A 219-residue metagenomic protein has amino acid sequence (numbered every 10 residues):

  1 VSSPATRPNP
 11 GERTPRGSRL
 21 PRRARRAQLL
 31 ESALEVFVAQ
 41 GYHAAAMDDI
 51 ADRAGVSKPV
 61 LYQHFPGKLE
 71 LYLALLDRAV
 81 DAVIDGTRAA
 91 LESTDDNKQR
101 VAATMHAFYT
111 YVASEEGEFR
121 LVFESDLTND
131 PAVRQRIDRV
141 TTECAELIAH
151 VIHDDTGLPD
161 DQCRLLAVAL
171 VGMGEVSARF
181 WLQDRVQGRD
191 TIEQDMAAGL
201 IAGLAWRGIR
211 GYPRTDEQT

Functional and structural regions predicted by a protein language model:
V1-A24, P213-T219: N-terminal intrinsically disordered/low-complexity leader segments
Q28, S32, V36-E70, A74: Helix-turn-helix
E70-A79, R136: Alpha-helical DNA-contacting segments of helix-turn-helix folds
A74, D85-G117, L166-L170, A198: Hydrophobic alpha-helical connector segments
D81-I84, P131-T156, R164-A169, V176-R179 (+1 more regions): Amphipathic alpha-helical packing segments from all-alpha helical-bundle domains
Y111-A132, A149, V176-Q183: Amphipathic alpha-helical segments used for helix-helix packing
R120-F123, R189-D190, E217-Q218: Short, hydrophobic secondary-structure boundary micro-motifs
